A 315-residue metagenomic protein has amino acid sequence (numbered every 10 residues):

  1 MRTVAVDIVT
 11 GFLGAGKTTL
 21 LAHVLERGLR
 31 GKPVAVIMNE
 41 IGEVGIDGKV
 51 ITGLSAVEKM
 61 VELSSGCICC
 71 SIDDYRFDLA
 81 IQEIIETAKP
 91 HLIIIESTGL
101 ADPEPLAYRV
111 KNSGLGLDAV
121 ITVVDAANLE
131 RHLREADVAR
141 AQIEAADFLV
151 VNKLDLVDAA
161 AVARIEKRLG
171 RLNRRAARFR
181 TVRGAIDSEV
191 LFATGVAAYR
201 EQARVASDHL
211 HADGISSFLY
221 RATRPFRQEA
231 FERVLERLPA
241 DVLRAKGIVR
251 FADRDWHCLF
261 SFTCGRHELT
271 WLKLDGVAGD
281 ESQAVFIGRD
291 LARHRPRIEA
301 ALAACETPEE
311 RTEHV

Functional and structural regions predicted by a protein language model:
R2-H132: Nucleotide-state-sensitive switch-loop elements of NTP-binding domains
A5, D73-F77, D102, G116 (+7 more regions): Helical mechanochemical/support elements of P-loop NTPase systems and associated helical scaffolds
E43, E144, F148, L154-Q283 (+1 more regions): C-terminal accessory "lid"/substrate-recognition subdomains
L100, A126-L129, V138, D155-L156 (+1 more regions): Short acidic/polar capping segments at secondary-structure boundaries
L106, V123-V124, A139, A245-V249: Long, contiguous hydrophobic alpha-helical segments, chiefly transmembrane helices and signal peptides
K111-D118, A139-A141, E166-R175: A short alpha->loop->secondary-structure connector
V123-V124, V150-N152: Short beta-strands and strand-loop turn motifs
L129-A145, L149-V151: Flexible active-site lid/hinge loop adjacent to a nucleotide/diphosphate and Mg2+-phosphate binding pocket
